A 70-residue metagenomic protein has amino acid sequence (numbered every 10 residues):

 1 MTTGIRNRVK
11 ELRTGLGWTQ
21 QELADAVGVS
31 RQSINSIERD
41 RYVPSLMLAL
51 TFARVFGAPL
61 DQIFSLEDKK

Functional and structural regions predicted by a protein language model:
M1-G4: A detector for short, charged/polar N-terminal pre-domain segments
N7-A26: Short basic helix-loop element that most often maps to the first helix and adjoining turn of HTH DNA-binding modules
V9, L23-A24, I34-I37, I63: Conserved hydrophobic/aromatic packing and binding residues within compact polymer-binding modules
G28-Y42: Recognition helix of helix-turn-helix/homeodomain-like DNA-binding domains that insert into the DNA major groove
R39, A58, D68: Short, conserved catalytic or interaction motifs in soluble domains
M47-Q62: DNA major-groove recognition helix of helix-turn-helix/homeodomain DNA-binding modules
Q62-K70: Short amphipathic recognition helices of helix-turn-helix/homeodomain-type DNA-binding modules
